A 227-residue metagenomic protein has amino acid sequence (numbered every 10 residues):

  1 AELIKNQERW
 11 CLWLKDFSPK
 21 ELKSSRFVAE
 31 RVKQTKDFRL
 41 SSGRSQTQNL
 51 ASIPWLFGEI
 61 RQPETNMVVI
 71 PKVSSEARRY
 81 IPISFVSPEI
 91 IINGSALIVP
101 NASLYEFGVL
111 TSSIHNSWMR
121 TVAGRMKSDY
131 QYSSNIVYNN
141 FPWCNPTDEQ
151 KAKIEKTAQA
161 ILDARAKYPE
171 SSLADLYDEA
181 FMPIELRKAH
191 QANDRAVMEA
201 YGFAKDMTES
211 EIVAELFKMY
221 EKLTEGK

Functional and structural regions predicted by a protein language model:
A1-K156, E221-L223, K227: Polybasic, glycine- and aromatic-enriched phosphate-binding surface used to engage nucleic acids
S24-T35, L50-A51, Y138-K227: Non-catalytic DNA-recognition/assembly elements of restriction-modification systems
